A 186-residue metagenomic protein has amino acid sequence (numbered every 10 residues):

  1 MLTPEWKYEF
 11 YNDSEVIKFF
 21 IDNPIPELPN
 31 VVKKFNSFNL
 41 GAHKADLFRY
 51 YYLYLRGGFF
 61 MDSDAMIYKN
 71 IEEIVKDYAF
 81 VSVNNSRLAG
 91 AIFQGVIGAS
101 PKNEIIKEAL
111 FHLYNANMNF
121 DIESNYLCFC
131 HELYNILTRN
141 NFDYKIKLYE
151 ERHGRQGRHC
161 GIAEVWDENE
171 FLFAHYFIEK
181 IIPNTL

Functional and structural regions predicted by a protein language model:
M1-A45, M61-L186: Glycosyltransferase-associated regions of secretory-pathway enzymes, highlighting luminal stem/catalytic domains
D46-G58: Small-residue hinge/turn detector
